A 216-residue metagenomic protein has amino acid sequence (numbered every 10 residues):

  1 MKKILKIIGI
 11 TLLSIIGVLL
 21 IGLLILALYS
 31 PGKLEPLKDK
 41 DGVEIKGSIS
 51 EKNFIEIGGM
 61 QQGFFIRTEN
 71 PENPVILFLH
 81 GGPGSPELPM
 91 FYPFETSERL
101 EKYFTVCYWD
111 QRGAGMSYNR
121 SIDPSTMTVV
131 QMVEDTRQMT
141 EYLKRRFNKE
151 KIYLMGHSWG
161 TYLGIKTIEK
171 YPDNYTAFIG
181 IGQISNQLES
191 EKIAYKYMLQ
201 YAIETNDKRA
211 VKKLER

Functional and structural regions predicted by a protein language model:
K3-E35: N-terminal type II signal-anchor transmembrane helix that functions as the membrane-insertion/stop-transfer segment
E56-T68: A short loop-to-beta-strand scaffold at the N-terminal edge of the catalytic core in hydrolase folds
N73-G82: Short beta-strand element of the alpha/beta-hydrolase
L88, Q111-M127, E189: Glycine-rich "HGGG/HGxG" loop immediately N-terminal to the catalytic nucleophile of the alpha/beta-hydrolase
M90-C107: Short amphipathic alpha-helix adjacent to the substrate-entry channel of hydrolases
Q131-K151: Conserved acidic catalytic loop of the alpha/beta-hydrolase fold
G156-G160, G164: Gly/Ala-rich beta-loop-alpha elbow adjacent to hydrolase catalytic centers
G164, D173-R216: A catalytic-pocket lid/entrance helix-loop region that shapes and gates access to the active site across common
